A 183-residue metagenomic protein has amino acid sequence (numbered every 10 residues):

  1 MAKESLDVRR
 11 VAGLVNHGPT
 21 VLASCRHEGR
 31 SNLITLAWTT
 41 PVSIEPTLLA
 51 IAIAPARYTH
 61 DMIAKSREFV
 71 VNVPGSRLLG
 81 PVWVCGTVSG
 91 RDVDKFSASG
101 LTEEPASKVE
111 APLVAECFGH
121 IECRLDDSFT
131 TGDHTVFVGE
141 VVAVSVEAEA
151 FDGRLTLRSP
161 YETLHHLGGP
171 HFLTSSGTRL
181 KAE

Functional and structural regions predicted by a protein language model:
M1-E183: Basic, polyanion-binding surface patches
